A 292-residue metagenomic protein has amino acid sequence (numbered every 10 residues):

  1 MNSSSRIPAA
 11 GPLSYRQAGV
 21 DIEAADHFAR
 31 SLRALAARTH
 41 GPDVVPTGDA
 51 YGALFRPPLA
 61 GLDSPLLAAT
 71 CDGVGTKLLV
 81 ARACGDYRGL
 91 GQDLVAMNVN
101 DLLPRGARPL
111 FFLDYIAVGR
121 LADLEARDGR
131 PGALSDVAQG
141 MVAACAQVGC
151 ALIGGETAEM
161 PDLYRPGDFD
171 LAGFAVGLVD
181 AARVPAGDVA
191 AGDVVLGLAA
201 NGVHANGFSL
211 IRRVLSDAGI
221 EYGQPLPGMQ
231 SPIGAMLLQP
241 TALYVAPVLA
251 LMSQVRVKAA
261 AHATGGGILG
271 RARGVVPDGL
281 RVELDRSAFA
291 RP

Functional and structural regions predicted by a protein language model:
N2-Q17, A34, D63, D123-A151 (+4 more regions): Glycine-/charge-enriched secondary-structure boundary and capping motifs
Y15-H40, V44: Acidic/polar, glycine-rich intrinsically disordered N-terminal extensions of enzymes
V20, A24, L90, N206 (+2 more regions): A generic structural signal for residues located within well-ordered alpha-helices of large catalytic or ligand-binding
D26-R33, Y51-F55, P65, A96 (+5 more regions): Predominant activation on well-ordered alpha-helical scaffold segments within soluble catalytic domains
A34-N201: Glycine-rich phosphate/pyrophosphate-binding loop regions near the starts of catalytic domains
C71, R183-I233, L269: Short, acidic (Asp/Glu-rich) active-site segment that either coordinates a divalent metal cofactor
G106-R108, L210, R256: Short loop/turn motifs at secondary-structure junctions
M160, A181-A182, H204-A205, G267-L269 (+1 more regions): Short gly/pro/ser/thr-enriched loop/turn and capping motifs at secondary-structure boundaries
